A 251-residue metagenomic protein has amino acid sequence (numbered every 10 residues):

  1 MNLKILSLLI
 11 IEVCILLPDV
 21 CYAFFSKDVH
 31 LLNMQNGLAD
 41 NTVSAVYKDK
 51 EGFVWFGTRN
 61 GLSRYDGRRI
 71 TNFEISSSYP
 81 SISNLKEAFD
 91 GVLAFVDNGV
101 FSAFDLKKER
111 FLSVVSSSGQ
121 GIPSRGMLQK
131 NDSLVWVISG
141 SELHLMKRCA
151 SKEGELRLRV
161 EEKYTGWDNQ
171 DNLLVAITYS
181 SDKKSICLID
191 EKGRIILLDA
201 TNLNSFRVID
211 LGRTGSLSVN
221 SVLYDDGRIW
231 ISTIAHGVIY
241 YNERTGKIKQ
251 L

Functional and structural regions predicted by a protein language model:
M1-L251: Carboxylate-rich, polar loop motifs that coordinate divalent cations or form catalytic acidic clusters
